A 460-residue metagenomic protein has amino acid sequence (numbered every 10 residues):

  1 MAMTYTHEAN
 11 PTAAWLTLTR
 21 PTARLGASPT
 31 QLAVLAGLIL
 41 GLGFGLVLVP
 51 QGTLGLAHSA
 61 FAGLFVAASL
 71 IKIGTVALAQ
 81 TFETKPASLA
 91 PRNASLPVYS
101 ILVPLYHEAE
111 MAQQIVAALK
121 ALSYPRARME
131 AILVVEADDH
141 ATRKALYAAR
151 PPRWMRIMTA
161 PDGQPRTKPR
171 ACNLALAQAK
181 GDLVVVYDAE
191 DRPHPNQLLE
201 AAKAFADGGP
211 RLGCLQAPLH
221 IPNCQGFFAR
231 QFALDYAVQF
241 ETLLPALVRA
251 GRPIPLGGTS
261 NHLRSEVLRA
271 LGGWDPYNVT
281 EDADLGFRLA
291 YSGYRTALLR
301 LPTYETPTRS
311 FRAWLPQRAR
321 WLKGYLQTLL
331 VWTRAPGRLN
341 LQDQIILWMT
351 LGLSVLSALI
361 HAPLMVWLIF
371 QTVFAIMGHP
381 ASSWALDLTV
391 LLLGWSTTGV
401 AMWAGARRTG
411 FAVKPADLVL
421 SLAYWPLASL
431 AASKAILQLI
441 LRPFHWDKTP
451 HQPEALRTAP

Functional and structural regions predicted by a protein language model:
G43-K72, V76-N93, T350-L441: Membrane-embedded multi-pass helical conduit in multi-pass membrane proteins, especially envelope-biosynthetic
S69-R128: N-terminal signal-anchor transmembrane helix
P97-S100, E130, R269, D284: Cell-envelope/extracellular polymer assembly enzymes that use nucleotide-activated donors
K120-G163, A206: Acidic donor-binding segment of Leloir-type glycosyltransferases
Y147-L183, P195-V279, A319-L330, Y424: Long helical/loop segments within the catalytic core of UDP-sugar-dependent glycosyltransferases, especially the large
D188-R192, W274-Y277, L289: The conserved acidic donor/metal-binding loop of glycosyltransferases
V279-L285: Acidic donor-binding loop at a coil-to-helix junction in glycosyltransferase catalytic cores that engages
G286-Y304: Catalytic donor-sugar/metal-binding loop of nucleotide-sugar-dependent glycosyltransferases
